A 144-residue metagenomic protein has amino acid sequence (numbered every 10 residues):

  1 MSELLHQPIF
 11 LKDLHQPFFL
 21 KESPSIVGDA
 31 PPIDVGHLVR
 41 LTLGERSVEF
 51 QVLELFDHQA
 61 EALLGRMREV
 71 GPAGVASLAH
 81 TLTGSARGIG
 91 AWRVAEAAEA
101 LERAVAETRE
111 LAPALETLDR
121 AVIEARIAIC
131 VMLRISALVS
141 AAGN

Functional and structural regions predicted by a protein language model:
M1-S23, G143-N144: C-terminal compact regulatory domains
P24-P32: Acidic, low-complexity proline/glycine-rich segments
V27, C130-N144: Short, charged, intrinsically disordered terminal tails
P32-T81, G88, L111-R134: Long, amphipathic alpha-helical coiled-coil segments characteristic of histidine-phosphotransfer scaffolds
E69, E102, A137-S140: Solvent-exposed interaction patches of small proteins and small membrane subunits
G74-A79, S85-A106: Short, well-ordered alpha-helical segments that carry or flank key catalytic/ligand-binding motifs at enzyme/regulatory
E96, R120, S140-A141: Residue-level detector of intrinsically disordered, flexible termini and proteolytic processing junctions
E107, E124-R126, V139-G143: Noncatalytic linker/hinge segments flanking ATPase motor cores
